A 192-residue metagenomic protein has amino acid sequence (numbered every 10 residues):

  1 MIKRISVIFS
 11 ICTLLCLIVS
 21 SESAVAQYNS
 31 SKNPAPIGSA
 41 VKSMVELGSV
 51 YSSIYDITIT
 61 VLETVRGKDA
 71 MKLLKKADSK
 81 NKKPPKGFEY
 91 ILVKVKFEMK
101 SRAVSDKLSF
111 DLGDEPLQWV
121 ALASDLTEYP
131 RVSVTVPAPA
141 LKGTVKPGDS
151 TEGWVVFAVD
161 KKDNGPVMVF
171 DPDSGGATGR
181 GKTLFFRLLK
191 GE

Functional and structural regions predicted by a protein language model:
M1-I11: Bacterial N-terminal signal peptides that target proteins for export
F9-S20: Bacterial N-terminal signal peptides
A24-E192: Conserved functional micro-motifs across diverse proteins
